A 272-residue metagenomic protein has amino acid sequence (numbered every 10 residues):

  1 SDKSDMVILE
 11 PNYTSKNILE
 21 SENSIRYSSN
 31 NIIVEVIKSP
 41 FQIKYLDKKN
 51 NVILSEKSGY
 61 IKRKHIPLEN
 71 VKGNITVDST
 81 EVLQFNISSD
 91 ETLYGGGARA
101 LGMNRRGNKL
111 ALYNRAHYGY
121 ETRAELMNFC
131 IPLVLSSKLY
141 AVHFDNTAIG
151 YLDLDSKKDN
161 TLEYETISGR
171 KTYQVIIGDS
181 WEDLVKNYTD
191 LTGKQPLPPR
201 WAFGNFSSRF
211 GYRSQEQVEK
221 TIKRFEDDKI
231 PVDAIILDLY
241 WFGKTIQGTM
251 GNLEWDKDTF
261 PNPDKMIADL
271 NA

Functional and structural regions predicted by a protein language model:
S1-T192, P198-W201, F210-Q217, I222-K223 (+4 more regions): N-terminal accessory segment at the very beginning of proteins
P196-P198, W241-T259: Aromatic- and acidic-residue-enriched carbohydrate-binding clefts of CAZyme catalytic domains
N205: Conserved, well-structured core segments
F225, P231-T249: Short acidic catalytic loops
